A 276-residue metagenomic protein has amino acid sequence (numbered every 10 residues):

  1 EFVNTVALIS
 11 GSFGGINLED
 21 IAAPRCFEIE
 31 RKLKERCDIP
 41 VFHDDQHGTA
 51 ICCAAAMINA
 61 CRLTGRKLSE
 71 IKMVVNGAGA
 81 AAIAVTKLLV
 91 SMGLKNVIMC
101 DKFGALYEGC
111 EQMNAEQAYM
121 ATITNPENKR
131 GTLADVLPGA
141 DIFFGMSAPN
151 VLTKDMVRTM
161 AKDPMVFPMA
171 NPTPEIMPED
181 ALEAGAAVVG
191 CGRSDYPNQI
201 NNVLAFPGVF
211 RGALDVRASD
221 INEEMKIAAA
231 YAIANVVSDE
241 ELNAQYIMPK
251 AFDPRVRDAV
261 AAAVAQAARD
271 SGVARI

Functional and structural regions predicted by a protein language model:
E1-I71: Glycine/serine-rich phosphate-binding loop and adjoining beta1-alpha1 elements at the start of nucleotide-handling
F2, V6, A22-C26, Q46-A50 (+10 more regions): Generic structural signal for well-ordered, non-membrane alpha-helical segments in soluble metabolic enzymes
F2-N4, C26-K32, C52-M57, A84-S91 (+5 more regions): Short acidic, glycine/serine/threonine-rich loops at helix termini
N17-D20, V41-D44, V75, M99 (+4 more regions): General beta-strand structural signal in soluble alpha/beta enzymes
D20-A23, D44-H47, K102-A105, A148-P149 (+2 more regions): Short, ordered loop/turn segments at secondary-structure junctions
D44-D45, T64, P168-I276: Adenosine-phosphate binding glycine-rich loop
I51-F144, A148: Glycine-rich phosphate/diphosphate-binding loop of Rossmann-like nucleotide-binding domains
A118-A187, R193-D195: Rossmann-like adenosine-cofactor binding region
